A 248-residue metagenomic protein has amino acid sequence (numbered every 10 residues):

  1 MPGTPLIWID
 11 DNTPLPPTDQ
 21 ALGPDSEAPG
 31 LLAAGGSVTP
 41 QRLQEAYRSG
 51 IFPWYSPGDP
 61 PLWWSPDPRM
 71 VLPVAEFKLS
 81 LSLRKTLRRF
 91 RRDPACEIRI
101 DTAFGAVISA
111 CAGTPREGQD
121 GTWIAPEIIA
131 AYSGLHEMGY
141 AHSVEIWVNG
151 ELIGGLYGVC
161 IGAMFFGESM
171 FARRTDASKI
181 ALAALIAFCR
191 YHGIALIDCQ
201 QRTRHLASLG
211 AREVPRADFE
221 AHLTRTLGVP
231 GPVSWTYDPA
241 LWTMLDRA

Functional and structural regions predicted by a protein language model:
M1-A248: N-acyltransferase acceptor-side catalytic subdomain
